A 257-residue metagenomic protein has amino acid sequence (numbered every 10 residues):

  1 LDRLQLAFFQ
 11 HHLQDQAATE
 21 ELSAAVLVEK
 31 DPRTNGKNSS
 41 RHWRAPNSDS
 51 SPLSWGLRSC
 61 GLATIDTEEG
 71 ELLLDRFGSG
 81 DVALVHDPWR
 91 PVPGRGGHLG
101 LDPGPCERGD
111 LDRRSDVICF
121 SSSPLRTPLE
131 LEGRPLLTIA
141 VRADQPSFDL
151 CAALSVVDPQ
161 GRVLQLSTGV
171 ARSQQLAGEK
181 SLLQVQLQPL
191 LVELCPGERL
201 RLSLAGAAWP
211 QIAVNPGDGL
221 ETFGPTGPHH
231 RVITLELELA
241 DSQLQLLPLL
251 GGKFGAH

Functional and structural regions predicted by a protein language model:
L1-H257: C-terminal, loop-rich substrate-recognition/catalytic regions characterized by aromatic stacking residues
